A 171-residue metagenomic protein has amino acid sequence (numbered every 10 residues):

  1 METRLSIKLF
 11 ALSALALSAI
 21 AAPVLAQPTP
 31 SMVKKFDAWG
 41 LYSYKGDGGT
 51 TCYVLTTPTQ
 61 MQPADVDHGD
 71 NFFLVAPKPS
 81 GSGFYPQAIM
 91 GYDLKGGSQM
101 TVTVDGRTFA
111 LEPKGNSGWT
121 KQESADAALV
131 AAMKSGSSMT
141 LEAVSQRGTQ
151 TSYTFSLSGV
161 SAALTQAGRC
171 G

Functional and structural regions predicted by a protein language model:
M1-E2, G171: Short, intrinsically disordered, low-complexity terminal/loop segments
E2-S13: Bacterial N-terminal signal peptides that target proteins for export
A21-P23: N-terminal signal peptide c-region/cleavage motif recognized by signal peptidases
L25-G171: A generic "folded-domain core" signal
